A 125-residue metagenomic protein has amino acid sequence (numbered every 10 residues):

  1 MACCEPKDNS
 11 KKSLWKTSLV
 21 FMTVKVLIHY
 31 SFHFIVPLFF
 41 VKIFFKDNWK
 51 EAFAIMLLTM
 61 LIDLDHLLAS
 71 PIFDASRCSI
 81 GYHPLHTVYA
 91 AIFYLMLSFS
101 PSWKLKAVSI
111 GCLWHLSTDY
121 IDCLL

Functional and structural regions predicted by a protein language model:
M1-L125: N-terminal membrane-targeting hydrophobic helices
